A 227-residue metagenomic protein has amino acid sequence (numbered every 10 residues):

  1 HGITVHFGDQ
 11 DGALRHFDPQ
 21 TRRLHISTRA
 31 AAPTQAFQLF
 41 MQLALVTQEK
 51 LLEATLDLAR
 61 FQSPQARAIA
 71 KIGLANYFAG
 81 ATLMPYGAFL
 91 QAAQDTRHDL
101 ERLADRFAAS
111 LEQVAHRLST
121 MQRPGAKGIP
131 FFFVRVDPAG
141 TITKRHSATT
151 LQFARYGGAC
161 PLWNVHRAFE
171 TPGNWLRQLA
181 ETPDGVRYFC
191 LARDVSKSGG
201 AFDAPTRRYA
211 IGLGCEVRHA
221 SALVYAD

Functional and structural regions predicted by a protein language model:
G2-D227: Conserved binding/catalytic microenvironments
